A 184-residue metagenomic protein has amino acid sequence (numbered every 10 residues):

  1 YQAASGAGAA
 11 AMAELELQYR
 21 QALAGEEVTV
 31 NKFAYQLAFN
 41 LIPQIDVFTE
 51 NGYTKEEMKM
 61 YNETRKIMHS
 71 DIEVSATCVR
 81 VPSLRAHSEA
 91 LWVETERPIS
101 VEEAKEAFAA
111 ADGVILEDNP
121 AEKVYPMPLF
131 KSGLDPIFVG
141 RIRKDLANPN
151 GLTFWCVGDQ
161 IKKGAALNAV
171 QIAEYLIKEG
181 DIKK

Functional and structural regions predicted by a protein language model:
Y1-A107: Active-site-lining helix/loop region of Rossmann-like oxidoreductase modules
I72-K184: C-terminal active-site/capping subdomain that shapes the small-molecule cofactor and substrate pocket of enzyme
